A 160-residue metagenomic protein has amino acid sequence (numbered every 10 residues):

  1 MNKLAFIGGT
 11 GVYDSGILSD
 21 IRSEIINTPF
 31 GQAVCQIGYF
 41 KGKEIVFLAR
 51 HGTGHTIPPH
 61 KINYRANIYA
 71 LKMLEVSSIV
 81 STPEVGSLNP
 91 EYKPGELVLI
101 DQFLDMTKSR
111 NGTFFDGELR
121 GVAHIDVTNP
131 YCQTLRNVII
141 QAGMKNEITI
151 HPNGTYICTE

Functional and structural regions predicted by a protein language model:
M1-T128: Metabolite-binding pocket within alpha/beta catalytic cores that recognizes anionic/polar moieties
P130-E160: Active-site rim beta-loop-alpha module in soluble metabolic enzymes
